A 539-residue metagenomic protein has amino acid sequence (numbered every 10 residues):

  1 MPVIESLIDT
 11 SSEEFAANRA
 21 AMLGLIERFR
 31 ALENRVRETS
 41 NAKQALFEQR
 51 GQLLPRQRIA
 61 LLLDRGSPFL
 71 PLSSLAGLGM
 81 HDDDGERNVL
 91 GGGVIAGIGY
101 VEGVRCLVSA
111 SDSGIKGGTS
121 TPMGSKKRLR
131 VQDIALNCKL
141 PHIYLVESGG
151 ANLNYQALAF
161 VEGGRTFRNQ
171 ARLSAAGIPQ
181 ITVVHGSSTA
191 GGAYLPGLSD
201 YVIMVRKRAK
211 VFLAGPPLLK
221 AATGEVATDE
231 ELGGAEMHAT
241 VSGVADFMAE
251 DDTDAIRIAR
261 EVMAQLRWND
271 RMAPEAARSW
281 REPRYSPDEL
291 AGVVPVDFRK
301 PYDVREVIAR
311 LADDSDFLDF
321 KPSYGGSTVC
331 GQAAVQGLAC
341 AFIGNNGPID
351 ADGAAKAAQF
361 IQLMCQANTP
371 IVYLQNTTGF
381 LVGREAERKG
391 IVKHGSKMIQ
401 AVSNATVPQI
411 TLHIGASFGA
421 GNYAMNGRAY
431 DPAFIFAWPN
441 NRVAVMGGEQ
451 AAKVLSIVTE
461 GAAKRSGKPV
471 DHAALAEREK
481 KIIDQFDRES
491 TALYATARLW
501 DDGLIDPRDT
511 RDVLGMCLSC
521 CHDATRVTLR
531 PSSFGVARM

Functional and structural regions predicted by a protein language model:
M1-M539: Ligand-binding clefts of soluble mixed alpha/beta catalytic domains
